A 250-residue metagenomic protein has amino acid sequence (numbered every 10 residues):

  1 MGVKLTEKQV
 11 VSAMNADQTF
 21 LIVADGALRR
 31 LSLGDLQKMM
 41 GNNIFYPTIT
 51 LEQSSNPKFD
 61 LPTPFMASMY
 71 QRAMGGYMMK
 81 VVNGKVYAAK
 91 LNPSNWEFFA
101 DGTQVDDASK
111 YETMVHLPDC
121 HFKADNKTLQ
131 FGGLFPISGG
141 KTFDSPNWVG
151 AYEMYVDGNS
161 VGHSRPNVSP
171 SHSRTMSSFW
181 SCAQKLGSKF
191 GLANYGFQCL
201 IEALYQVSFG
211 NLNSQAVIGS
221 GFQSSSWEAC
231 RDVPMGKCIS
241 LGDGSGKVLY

Functional and structural regions predicted by a protein language model:
M1-D17: Short, intrinsically disordered N-terminal pre-domain segments
T6, R29-D35, P118, T175: Helix N-cap / beta->alpha transition motif
T6-E7, L91-Q104, T128-P136, M176: Short alpha-helical segments and helix-capping/turn motifs at coil-helix boundaries
I22-G41: Short, surface-exposed terminal/edge motifs of secreted or surface/virion proteins that either
A24-A27, C120-F122, M154-Y155, F197: Acidic glycine-/aspartate-rich tracts in secreted/extracellular proteins
G41-H116, F122-A124, F190: GGW-centered surface loops in extracellular recognition modules
Q104-Y111, G133-Y250: Short aromatic-cysteine micro-motif
K123-T128, V156-S160: Short, solvent-exposed loop/turn elements at domain surfaces
